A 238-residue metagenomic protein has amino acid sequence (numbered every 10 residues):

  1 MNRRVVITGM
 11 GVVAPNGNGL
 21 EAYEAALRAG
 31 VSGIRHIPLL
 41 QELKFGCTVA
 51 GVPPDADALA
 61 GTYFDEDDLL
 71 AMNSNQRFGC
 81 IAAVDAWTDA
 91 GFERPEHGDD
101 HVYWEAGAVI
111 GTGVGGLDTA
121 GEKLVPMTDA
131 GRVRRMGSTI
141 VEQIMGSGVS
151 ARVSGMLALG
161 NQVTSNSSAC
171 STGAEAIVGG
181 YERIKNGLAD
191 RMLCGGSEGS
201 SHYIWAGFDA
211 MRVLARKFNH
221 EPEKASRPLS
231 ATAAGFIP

Functional and structural regions predicted by a protein language model:
M1-D68: ACP-dependent fatty acid/polyketide chain-elongation machinery
N2, N18, S32, L69 (+2 more regions): Acyl-thioester C-C bond-transforming condensing/cleaving domain
M10, G61, A83, V102-Y103 (+1 more regions): Hydrophobic transmembrane signal anchors and adjacent membrane-proximal interface regions, especially in viral
L40-E93, G146-G160: A glycine- and small-residue-enriched flexible loop/hinge segment at structural boundaries
G111-G113: Beta-hairpin (beta-strand-turn-beta-strand) motif
